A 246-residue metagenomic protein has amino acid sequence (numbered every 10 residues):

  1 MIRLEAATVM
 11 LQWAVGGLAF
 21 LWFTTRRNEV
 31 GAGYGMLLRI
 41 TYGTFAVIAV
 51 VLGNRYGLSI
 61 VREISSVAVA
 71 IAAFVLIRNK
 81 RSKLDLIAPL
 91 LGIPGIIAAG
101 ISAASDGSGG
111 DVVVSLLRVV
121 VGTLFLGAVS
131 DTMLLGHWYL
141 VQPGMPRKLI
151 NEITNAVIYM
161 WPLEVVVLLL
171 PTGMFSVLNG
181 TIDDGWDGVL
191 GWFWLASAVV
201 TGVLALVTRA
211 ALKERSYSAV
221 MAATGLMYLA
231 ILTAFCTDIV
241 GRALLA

Functional and structural regions predicted by a protein language model:
M1-I2, A103-S115, G180-T181: Helix-coil boundary and interhelical linker segments in multi-pass alpha-helical membrane proteins
I2-A103, V119-W138, N155-M174, G188-L245: Hydrophobic cores of alpha-helical transmembrane segments in multi-pass integral membrane proteins
S108-V112, H137-G144, A243-A246: A cytosolic-side transmembrane-helix exit/cap motif
D111, R147-K148, G185, V189 (+1 more regions): Juxtamembrane/transmembrane-helix boundary motifs in multi-pass membrane proteins
D111-V120, R147-V157: Membrane-water interface at loop-to-transmembrane-helix junctions
W138, Q142-R147, S176-D184: Membrane-interface interhelical connector segments
